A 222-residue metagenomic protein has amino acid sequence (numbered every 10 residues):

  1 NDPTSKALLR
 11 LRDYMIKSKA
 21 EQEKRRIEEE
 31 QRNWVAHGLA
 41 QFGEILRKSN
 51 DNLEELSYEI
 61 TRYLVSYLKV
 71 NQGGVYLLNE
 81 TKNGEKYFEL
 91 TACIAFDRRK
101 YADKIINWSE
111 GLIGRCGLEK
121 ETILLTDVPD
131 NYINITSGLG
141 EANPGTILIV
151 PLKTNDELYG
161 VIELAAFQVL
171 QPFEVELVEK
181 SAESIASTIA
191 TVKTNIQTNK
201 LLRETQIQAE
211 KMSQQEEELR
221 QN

Functional and structural regions predicted by a protein language model:
P3-K24, S66: Amphipathic coiled-coil signaling helices used for dimeric signal transmission
P3-R10, N107, T154, L170-E204: Amphipathic alpha-helical "output/dimerization" segments
G38-E55, Y63, Q206: Short regulatory/linker helices and ligand/cofactor-binding micro-motifs at input modules
R62, G73-K104, V128-D130: GAF sensory/regulatory domain recognition with acknowledged cross-activation on helical regulatory dimers
F96-D97, G160-L170: Short beta-strand-to-loop transition segments that serve as allosteric relay/switch motifs in sensory/regulatory domains
F96-K100, T126-T146: Signal-transducing coupling segments at domain and membrane junctions
R98-I123: Acidic/proline- and glycine-rich, intrinsically disordered low-complexity segments that serve as regulatory linkers
G145-K153: A short, aliphatic-rich beta-strand micro-motif
